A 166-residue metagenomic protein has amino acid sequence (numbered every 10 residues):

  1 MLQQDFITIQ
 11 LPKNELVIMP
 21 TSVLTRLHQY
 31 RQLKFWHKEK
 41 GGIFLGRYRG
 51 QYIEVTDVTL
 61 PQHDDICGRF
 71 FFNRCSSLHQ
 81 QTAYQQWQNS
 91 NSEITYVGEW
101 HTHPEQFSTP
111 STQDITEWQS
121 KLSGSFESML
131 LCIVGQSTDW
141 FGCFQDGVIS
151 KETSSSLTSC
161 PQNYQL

Functional and structural regions predicted by a protein language model:
M1-Y96, E105-L166: Conserved beta-strand-loop surface patch within small alpha/beta domains used for substrate/adaptor or ligand engagement
H101-H103: Histidine-centered divalent metal-coordination motifs
